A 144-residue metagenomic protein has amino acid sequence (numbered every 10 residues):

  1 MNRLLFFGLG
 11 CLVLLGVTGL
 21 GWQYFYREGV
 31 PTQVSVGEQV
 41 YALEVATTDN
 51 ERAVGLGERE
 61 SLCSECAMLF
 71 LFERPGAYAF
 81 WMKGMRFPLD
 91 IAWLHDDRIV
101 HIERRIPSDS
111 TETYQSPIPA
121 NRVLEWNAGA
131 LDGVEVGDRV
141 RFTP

Functional and structural regions predicted by a protein language model:
N2-L5, T18-P144: Compact, glycine-rich, soluble single-domain proteins
L5-L14: Hydrophobic H-region at the start of alpha-helical membrane spans
